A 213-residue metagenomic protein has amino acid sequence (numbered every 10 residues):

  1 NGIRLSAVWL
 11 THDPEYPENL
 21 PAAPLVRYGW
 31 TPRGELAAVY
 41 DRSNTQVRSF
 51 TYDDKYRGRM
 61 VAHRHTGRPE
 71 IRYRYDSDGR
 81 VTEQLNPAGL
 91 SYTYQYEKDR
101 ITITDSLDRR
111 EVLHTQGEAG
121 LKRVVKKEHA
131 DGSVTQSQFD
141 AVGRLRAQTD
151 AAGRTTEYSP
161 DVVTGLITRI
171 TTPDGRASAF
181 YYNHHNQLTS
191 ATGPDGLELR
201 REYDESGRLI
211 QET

Functional and structural regions predicted by a protein language model:
N1-T213: Extended charged/polar low-complexity repeat regions
